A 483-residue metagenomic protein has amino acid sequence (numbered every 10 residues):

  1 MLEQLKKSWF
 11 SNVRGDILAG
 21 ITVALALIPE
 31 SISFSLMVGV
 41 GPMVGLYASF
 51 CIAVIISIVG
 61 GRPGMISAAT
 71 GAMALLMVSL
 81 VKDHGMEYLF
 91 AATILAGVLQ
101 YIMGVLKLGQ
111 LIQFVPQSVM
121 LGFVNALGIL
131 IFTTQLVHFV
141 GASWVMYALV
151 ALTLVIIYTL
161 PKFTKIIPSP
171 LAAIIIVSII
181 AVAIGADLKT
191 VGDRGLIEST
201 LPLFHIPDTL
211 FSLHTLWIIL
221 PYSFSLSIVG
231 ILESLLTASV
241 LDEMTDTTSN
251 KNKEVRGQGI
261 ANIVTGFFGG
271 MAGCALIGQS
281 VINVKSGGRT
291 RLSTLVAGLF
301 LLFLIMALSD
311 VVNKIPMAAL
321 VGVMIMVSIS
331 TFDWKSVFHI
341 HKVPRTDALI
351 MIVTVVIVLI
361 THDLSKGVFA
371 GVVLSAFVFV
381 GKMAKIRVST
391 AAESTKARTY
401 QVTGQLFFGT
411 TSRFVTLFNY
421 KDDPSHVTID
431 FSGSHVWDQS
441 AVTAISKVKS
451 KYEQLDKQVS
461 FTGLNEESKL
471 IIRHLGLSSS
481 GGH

Functional and structural regions predicted by a protein language model:
M1-I21, M77-V78, K82-T245, R256 (+1 more regions): Core transmembrane helix bundle of multi-pass membrane transport proteins
Q4-R14, L25-P63, L213-L292: Membrane-embedded helical hairpins/re-entrant loop segments and their flanking transmembrane helices within multi-pass
G20-A26, M43-S49, I66-G71, W144-A151 (+3 more regions): Short hydrophobic alpha-helical membrane-embedded segments
P29-S31, S49-A53, M73-M77, L106 (+5 more regions): Hydrophobic, membrane-inserted alpha-helices
V38-Y47, G61-A74, G109-M120, I166-A172 (+6 more regions): Short, non-helical or kinked segments that cap or interrupt transmembrane helices
C51, T70, A91-V98, L152 (+4 more regions): Hydrophobic residues within alpha-helical transmembrane segments of multi-pass solute transporters/permease subunits
I58, Y101, V105, S178 (+4 more regions): Membrane-embedded alpha-helical segments of multi-pass transporters/permeases
S330-S478, H483: The feature marks cytosolic C-terminal regulatory regions of anion transporters and related permeases
